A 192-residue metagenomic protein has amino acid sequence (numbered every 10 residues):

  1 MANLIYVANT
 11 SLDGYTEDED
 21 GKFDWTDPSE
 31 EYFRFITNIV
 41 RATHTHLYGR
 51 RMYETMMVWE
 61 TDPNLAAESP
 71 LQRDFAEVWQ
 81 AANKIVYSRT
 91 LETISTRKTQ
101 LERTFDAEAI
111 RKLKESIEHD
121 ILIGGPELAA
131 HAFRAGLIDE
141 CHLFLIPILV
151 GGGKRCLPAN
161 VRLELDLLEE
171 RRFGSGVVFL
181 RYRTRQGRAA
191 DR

Functional and structural regions predicted by a protein language model:
M1-R192: Enzymes that bind and transform nitrogen-containing heteroaromatic metabolites
